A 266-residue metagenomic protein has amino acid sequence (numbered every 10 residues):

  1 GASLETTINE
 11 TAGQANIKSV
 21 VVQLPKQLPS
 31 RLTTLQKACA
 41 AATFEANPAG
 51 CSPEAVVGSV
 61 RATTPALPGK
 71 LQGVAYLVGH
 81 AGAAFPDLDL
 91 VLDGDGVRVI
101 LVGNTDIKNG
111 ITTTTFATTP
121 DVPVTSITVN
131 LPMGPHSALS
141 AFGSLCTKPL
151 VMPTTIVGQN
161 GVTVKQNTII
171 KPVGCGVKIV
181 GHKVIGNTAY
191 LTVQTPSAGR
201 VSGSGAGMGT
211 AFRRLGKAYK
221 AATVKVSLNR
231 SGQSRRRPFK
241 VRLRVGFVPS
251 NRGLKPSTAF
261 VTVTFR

Functional and structural regions predicted by a protein language model:
G1-G176, R266: Ser/Thr/Pro/Gly-rich, low-complexity intrinsically disordered stalk/linker tracts of secreted and surface-exposed
G1-T7, K183-T192: Contiguous beta-strand segments within globular domains
Q14, Q194-R200: Short proline/glycine-enriched turn/loop motifs at strand-loop junctions of beta-rich domains
S59-R61, A221-R230: Exposed aromatic-hydrophobic patches
K148-M152, A222, R237-L243: Exposed beta-strand face motif in extracellular beta-rich ectodomains
T154-N160, L243-K255: Enriched for extracellular/lumenal, surface-exposed ectodomains of secreted and cell-surface proteins
T163-T168, K255-V261: Extracellular and select intracellular beta-sandwich modules with Ser/Thr-enriched, small-residue motifs on
R214-A222: Short proline/glycine- and polar residue-rich coil/turn motifs
